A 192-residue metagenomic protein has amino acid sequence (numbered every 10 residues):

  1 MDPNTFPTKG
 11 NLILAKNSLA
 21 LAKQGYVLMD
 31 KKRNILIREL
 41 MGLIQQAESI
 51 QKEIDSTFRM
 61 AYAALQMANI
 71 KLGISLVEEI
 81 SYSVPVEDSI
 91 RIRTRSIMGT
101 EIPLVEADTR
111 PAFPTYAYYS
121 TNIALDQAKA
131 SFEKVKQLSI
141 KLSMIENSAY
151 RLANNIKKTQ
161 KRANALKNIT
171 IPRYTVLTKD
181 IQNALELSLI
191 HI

Functional and structural regions predicted by a protein language model:
M1-K16: N-terminal juxtamembrane/topogenic regions of multi-pass membrane proteins
M1-P3, Y62-A68, T115, A128-A130: Generic detector of short, locally flexible boundary/turn motifs and exposed helical patches
F6-T8, G73, N122: Alpha-helix initiation/capping motif
L12-M29, R33-L36, L40-A61, A128-S131 (+6 more regions): Amphipathic alpha-helical coiled-coil segments
Q51-D108: Long, charged all-alpha helical bundle/coiled-coil segments in cytosolic proteins
S89-N154: Charged, well-structured binding/catalytic surfaces in domain cores that contact anionic ligands
H191-I192: Conserved small/polar residues in nucleotide/adenosyl-binding loops
